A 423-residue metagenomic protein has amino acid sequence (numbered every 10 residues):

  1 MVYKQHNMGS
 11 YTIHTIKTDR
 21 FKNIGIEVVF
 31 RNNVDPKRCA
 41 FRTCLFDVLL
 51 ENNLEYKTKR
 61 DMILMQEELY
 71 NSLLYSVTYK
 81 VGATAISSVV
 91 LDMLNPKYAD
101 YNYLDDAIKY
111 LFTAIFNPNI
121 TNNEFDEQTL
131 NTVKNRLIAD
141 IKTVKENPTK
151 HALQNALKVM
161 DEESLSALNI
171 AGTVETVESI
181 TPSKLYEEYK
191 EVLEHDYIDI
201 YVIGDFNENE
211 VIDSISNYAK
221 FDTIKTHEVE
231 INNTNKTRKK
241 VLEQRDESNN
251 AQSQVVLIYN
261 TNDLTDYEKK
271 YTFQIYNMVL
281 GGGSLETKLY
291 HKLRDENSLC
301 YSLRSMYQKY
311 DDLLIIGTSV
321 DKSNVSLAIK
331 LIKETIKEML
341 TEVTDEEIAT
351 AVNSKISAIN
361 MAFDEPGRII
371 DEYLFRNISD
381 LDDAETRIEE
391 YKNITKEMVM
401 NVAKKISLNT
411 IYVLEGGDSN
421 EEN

Functional and structural regions predicted by a protein language model:
M1-K17, N207-R245, N401-N423: Proteolytic maturation boundary segments
H14-F41, F46, K190, Y197 (+1 more regions): His/Glu-based metal-binding/catalytic segments typifying zinc-dependent metallopeptidases
H14-I16, K22-V34, A40-R42, K59-T113 (+7 more regions): M16 family metallopeptidases and their MPP-like homologs
N52-E55, P96-D100, N117-D126: Short, polar/flexible loop-turn hinges at active-site or ligand-entry regions and domain interfaces
I63, N117-I141, H227-T237, E334-A362: Acidic/histidine-enriched alpha-helical segments
T78-V81, Y186-L193, S305-Q308, M400-K404: Short, flexible, solvent-exposed loop/turn segments with mixed acidic/basic and small polar residues
I138-T143, K240-Q252, S357-G367: Short, low-order "capping/linker" segments at domain edges
P182-Y218: Non-catalytic, conformational "gating/processing" segments within enzyme and secreted inhibitor domains
